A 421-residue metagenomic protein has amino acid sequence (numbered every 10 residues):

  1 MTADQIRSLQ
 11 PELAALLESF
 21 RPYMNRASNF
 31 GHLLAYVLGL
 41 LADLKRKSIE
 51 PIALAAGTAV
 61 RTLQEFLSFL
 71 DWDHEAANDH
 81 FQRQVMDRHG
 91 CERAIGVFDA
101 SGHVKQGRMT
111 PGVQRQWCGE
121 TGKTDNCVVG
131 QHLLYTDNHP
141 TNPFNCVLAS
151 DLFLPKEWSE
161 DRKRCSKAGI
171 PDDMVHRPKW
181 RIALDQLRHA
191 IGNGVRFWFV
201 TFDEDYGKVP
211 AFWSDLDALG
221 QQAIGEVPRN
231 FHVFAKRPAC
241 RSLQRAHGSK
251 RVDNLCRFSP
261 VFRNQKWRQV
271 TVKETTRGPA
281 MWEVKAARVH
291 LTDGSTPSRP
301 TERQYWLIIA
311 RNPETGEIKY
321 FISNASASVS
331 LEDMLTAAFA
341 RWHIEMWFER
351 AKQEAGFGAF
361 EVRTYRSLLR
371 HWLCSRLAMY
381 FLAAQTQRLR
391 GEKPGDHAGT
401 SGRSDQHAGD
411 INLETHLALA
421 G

Functional and structural regions predicted by a protein language model:
A14, H139-R164, A168, D172 (+4 more regions): An anionic, glycine-rich sequence signature occurring as long contiguous blocks
N25-N29, Y36-R108, R115, F212 (+2 more regions): Electropositive nucleic-acid engagement tracts
I52, E92-Q106, L133, V200-Y206 (+4 more regions): Short, conserved catalytic/metal-binding motifs centered on acidic residues
S68-K156, D161, T292-T296: Active-site-proximal, Lys/Arg-enriched surface segment that forms a nucleic-acid-binding/basic interface patch
H80-V85, M174-W198: Short, basic/hydrophobic alpha-helical segments
F98-G102, Y206, C256-F258, V329-V362: Short amphipathic alpha-helical "interface-anchor" segments enriched in bulky aromatics
F202-V209, R229-F231: Acidic, metal-coordinating catalytic cores used for nucleic-acid/nucleotide bond scission and strand-transfer chemistry
A355-L417: Basic, amphipathic alpha-helical segments enriched in Lys/Arg and hydrophobic/aromatic residues
